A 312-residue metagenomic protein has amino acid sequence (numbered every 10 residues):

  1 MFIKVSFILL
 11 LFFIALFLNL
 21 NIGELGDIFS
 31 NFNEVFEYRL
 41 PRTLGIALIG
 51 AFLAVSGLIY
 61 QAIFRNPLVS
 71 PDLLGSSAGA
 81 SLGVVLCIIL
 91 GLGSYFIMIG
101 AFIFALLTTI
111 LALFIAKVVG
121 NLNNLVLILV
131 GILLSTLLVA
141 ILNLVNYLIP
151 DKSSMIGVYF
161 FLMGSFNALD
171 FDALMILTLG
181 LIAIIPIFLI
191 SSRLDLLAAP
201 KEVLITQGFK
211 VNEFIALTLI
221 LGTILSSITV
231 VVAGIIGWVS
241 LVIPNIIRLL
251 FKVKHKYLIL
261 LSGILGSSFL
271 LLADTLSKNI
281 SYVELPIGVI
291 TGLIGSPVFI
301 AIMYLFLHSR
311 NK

Functional and structural regions predicted by a protein language model:
M1-K312: Alpha-helical transmembrane segments in inner-membrane proteins
